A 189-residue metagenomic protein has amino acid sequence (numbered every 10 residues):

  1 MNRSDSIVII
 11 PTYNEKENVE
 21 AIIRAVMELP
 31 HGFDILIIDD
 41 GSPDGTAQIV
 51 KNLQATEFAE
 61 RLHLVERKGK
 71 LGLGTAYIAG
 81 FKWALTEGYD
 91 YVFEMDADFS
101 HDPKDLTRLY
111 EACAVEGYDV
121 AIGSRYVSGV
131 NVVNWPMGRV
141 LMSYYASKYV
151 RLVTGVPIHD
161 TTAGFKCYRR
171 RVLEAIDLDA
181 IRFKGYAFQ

Functional and structural regions predicted by a protein language model:
M1-A25: N-proximal low-complexity "stem/linker" segments adjacent to membrane-targeting elements
S6, L73-A84, S100, K104 (+1 more regions): Conserved catalytic loops of nucleotide-sugar-dependent glycosyltransferases that act on lipid-linked
E17-A21, D44-L53: Acidic helix N-cap motif at the loop->helix transition within catalytic regions of sugar-transfer enzymes
R24-F33: Short, acidic, metal-binding catalytic loop of nucleotide-sugar glycosyltransferases
L36, A47-E87: Conserved donor nucleotide-binding strand/loop of the catalytic core
D39-Q48, F99: A conserved acidic beta->alpha catalytic loop
Y89-S100: Short beta-strand-to-loop acidic/aromatic patch adjacent to the donor-nucleotide binding site
T107-N134: Conserved donor NDP-sugar-binding/catalytic core segment of glycosyltransferases
